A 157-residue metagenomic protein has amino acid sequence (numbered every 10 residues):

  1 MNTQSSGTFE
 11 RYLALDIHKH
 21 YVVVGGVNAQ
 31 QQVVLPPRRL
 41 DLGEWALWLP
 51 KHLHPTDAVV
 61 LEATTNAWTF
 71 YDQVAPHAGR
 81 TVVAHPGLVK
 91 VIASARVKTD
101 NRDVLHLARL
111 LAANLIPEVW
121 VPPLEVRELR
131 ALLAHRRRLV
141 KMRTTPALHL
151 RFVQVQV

Functional and structural regions predicted by a protein language model:
M1-V157: Phosphate- and other anionic-substrate recognition elements at nucleic-acid/protein interfaces
